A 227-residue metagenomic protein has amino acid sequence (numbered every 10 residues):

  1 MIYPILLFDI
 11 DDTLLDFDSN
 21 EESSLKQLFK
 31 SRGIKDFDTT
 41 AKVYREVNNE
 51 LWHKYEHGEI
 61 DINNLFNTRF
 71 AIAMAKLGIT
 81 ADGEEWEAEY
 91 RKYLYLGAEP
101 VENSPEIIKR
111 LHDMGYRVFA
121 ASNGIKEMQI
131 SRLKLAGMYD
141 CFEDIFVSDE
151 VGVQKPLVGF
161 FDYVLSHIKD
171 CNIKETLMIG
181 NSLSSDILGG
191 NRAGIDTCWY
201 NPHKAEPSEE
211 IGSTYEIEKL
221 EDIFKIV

Functional and structural regions predicted by a protein language model:
M1-L6, K109-H112, G124-V227: Asp-based, Mg2+/Mn2+-dependent phosphohydrolase catalytic module
I2-E102: N-terminal helical cap/lid subdomain that shapes the substrate entry/recognition surface in HAD-like hydrolases
S19-S23, E102-E106, S131, V158-G159: Generic recognition of short, well-ordered alpha-helical segments
R32, D38-T40, K76-L77, E85 (+5 more regions): Short, intrinsically disordered/low-complexity patches at protein termini and at juxtamembrane boundaries
N63, N67, I107, E216-I217: Short, charge- and proline-biased low-complexity linear segments that act as flexible interaction/docking motifs
I79, Y116, I195: Short glycine/serine/threonine/alanine-rich loop segments
N103-G115: Catalytic-core regions built around general acid/base machinery
